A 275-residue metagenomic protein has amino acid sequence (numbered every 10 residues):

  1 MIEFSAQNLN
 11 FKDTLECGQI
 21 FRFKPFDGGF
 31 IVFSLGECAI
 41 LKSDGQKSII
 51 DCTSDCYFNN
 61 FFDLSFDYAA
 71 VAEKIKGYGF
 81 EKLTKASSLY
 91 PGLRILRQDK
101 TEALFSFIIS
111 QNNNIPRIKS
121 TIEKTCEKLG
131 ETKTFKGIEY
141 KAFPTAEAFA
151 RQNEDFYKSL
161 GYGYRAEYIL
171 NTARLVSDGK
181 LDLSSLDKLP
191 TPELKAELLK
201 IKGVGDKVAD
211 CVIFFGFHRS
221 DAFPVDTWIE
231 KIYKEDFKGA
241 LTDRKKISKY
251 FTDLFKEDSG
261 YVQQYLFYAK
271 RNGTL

Functional and structural regions predicted by a protein language model:
M1-L275: HhH-family (HhH-GPD) DNA N-glycosylase catalytic core used in base-excision repair
